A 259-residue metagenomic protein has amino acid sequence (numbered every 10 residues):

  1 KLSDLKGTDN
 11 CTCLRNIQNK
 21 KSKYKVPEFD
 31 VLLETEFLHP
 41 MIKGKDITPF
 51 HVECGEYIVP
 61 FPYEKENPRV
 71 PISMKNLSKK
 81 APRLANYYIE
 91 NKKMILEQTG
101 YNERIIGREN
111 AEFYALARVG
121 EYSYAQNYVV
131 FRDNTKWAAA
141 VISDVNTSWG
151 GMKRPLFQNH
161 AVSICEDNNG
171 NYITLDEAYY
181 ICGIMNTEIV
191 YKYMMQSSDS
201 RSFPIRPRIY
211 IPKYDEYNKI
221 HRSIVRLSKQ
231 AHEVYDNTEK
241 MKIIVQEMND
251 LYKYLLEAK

Functional and structural regions predicted by a protein language model:
K1-I220: Polybasic, glycine- and aromatic-enriched phosphate-binding surface used to engage nucleic acids
P207-K259: Non-catalytic DNA-recognition/assembly elements of restriction-modification systems
